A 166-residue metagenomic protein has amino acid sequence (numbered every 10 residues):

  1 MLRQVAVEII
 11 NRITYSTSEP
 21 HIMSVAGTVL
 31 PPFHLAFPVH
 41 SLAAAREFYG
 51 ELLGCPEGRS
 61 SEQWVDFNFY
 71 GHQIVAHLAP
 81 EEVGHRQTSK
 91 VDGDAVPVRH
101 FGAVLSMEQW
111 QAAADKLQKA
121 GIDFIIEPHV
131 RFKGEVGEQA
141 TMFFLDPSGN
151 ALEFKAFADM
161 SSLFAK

Functional and structural regions predicted by a protein language model:
M1-L2: N-terminal chloroplast transit peptides
A6-A26, A114-K166: Vicinal oxygen chelate
G27, E57, V65-D66, K90-G93 (+1 more regions): Short secondary-structure boundary/capping segments
P31-H40, N68, T88-L117, Q139-L145: Vicinal oxygen chelate
F37-V83: Core segments of cupin and vicinal oxygen chelate
P56, H85-S89, L163-K166: A short, polar/proline- and glycine-enriched secondary-structure boundary/capping micro-motif
A79-V83, V96-P97, F143-N150: Short, structured secondary-structure boundary patches
